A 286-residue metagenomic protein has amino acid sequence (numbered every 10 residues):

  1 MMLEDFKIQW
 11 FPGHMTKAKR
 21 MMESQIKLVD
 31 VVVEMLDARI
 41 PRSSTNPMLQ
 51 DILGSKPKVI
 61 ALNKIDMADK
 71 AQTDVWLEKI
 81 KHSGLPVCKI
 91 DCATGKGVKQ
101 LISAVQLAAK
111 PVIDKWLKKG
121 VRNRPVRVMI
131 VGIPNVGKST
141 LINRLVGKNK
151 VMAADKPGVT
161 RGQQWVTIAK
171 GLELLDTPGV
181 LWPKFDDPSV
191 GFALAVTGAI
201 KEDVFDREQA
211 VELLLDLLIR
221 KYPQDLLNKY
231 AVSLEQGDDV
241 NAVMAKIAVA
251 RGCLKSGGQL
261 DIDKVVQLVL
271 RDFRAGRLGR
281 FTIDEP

Functional and structural regions predicted by a protein language model:
M1-V31, R39-M48, I52-K58, I65 (+3 more regions): Helix-rich effector regions associated with P-loop NTPase G domains
E34: Redox-cofactor binding/interface segments in oxidoreductases and associated redox assembly factors
L49-D51, L77, V146: Short, solvent-exposed amphipathic alpha-helical segments in soluble enzyme and RNA/protein-processing domains
V59, D66-V131, K150, R251-L254: Canonical P-loop GTPase G-domain recognition
C92, I142, L172-L175: Conserved active-site beta-strand-loop modules that form the wall/rim of enzyme catalytic pockets and either contain
Q100, A104, T140, L213 (+1 more regions): Alpha-helical scaffold segments in soluble metabolic enzymes
R127-G147, V151, T177: Glycine-rich phosphate-binding P-loop
